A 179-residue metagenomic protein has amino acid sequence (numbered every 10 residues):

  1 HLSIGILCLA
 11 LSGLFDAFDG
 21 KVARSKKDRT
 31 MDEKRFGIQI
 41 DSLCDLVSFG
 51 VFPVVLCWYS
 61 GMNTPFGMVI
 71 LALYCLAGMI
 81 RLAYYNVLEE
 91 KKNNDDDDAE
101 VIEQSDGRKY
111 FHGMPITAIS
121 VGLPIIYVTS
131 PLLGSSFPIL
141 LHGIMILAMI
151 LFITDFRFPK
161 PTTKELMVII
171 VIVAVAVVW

Functional and structural regions predicted by a protein language model:
H1-C8, V47, V51-A72, I125-L141 (+1 more regions): Helix-coil boundary and interhelical linker segments in multi-pass alpha-helical membrane proteins
H1-Q39, M68-C75, I144: Membrane-embedded alpha-helical segments that form the functional core of polytopic membrane enzymes, especially those
L11-A17, C75-L82, M145-I153, A174: Alpha-helical transmembrane segments and their membrane-interface exit regions
D19-A23, K27, S48, F52 (+1 more regions): Active-site-flanking alpha-helical
K21-T30, M79-D96, I150-K160: C-terminal ends of transmembrane helices
A23-C44, D97-F111: Juxtamembrane helix-capping/reentrant segments at transmembrane boundaries
G50-K91, E103, T117: Alpha-helical transmembrane segments
N94-W179: C-terminal membrane-associated helical module and adjoining short loops/tails
